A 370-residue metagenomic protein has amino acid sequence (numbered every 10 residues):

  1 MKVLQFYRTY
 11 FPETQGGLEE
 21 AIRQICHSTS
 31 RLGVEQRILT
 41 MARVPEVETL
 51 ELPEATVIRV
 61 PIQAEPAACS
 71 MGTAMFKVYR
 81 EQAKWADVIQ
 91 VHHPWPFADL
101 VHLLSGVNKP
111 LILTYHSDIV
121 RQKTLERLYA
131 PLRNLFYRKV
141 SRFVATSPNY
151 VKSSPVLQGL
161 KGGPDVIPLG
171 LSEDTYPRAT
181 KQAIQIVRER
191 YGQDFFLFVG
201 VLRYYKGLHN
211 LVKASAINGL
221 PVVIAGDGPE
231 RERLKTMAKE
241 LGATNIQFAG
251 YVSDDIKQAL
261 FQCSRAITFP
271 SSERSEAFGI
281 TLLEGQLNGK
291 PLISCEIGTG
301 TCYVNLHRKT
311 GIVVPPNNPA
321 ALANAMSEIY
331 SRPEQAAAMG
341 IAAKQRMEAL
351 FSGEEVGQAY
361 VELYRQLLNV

Functional and structural regions predicted by a protein language model:
F6-G16, A21-S70: N-terminal strand-loop element at the rim of the active site of nucleotide-sugar-dependent glycosyltransferases
E20, D194-I217, P229-K235, A320: A conserved mid-protein helix/loop that constitutes part of the nucleotide-sugar donor-binding site
V91-A98: Short His-centered aromatic/hydrophobic patch
R138-R178: A short, active-site helix/loop in glycosyltransferases that binds the activated sugar's phosphate group
V166, E296-V313: Short acidic/histidine- and often glycine-rich active-site loop of Leloir-type glycosyltransferases that engages
K235-V252: Nucleotide-activated donor-binding/catalytic signature segment of Leloir-type glycosyltransferases, i.e., the conserved
Q262-A277, K290: Acidic donor-binding loop of glycosyltransferase active sites
L306-P319, M326-P333: Conserved acidic donor-binding segment of nucleotide-sugar-dependent glycosyltransferases
